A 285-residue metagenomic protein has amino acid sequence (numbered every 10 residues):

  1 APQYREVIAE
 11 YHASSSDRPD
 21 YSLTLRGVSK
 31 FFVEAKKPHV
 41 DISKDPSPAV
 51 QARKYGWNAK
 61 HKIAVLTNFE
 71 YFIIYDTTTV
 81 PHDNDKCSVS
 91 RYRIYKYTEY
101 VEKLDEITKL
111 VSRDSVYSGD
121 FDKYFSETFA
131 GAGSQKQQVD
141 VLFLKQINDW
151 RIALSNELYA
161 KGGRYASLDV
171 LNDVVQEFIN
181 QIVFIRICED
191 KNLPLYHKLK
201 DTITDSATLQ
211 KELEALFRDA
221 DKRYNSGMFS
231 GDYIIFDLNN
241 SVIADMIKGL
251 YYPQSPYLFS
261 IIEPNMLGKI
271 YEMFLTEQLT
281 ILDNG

Functional and structural regions predicted by a protein language model:
A1-I63, Y71-K109, G119-E127, A132: A short, conserved, highly charged catalytic patch centered on acidic carboxylates
R5, A9, W57, V65 (+3 more regions): Hydrophobic alpha-helical segments and their boundary regions
R18, F69-E70, V175, N180: Extracellular structured ligand-interaction cores
V33, L66-N68, V183, I270: Conserved structural-core and active-site-/substrate-pathway-adjacent residues in large, well-folded domains of enzymes
T108-G285: Preference for the N-terminal adenyl/adenosyl cofactor-binding alpha/beta module
